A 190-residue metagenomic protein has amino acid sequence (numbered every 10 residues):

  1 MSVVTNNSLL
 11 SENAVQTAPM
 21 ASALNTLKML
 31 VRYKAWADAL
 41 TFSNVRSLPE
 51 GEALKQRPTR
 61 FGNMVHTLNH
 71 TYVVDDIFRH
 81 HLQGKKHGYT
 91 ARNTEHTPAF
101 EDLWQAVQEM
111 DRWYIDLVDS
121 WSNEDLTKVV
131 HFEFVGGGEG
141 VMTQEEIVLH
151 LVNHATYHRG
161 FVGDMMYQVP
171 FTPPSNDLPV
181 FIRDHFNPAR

Functional and structural regions predicted by a protein language model:
M1-A21: An N-terminal RHG(E/S)-centered segment typical of histidine phosphatases
V3-L10, K28-N93, F134-R190: Short, contiguous alpha-helical
V4-T5, Q16, R46, Q108 (+1 more regions): N-terminal non-cleavable signal-anchor helices
Q16-N25, V141-E145: General secondary-structure propensity
A23, L27-L30, A99, L103: Residue-level preference for long, well-ordered alpha-helices that form the structural scaffold of enzyme catalytic
K85-L126: Helix-adjacent hinge/juxtasegments
N123-V135: Carboxylate-rich helix-loop segments that flank metal/cofactor sites and access channels in metalloenzymes
